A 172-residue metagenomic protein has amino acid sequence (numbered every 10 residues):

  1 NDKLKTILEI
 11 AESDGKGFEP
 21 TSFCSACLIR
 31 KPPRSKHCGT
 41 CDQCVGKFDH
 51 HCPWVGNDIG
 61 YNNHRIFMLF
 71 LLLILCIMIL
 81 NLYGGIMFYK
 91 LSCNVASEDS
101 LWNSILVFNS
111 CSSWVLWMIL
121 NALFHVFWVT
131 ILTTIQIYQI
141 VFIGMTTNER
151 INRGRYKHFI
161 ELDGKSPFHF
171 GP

Functional and structural regions predicted by a protein language model:
N1-H51, V55-P172: Membrane-associated feature with strongest affinity for ZDHHC
